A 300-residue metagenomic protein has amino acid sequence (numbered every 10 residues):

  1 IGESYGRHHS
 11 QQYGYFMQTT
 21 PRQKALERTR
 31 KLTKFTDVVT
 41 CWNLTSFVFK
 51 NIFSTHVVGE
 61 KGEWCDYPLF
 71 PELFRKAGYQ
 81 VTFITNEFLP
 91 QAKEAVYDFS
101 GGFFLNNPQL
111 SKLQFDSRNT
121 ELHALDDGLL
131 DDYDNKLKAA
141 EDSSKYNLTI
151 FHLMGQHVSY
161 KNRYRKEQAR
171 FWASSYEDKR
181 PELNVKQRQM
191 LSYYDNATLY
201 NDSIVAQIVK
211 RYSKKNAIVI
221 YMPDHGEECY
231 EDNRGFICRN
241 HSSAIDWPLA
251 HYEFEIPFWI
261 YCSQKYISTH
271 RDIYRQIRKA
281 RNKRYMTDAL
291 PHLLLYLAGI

Functional and structural regions predicted by a protein language model:
S4-D178, E255, M286-T287, H292-I300: Active-site-proximal alpha/beta segments of enzymes that process anionic O-linked groups
H8, Q23, E27, F74 (+11 more regions): Proline/Glycine/Serine-rich low-complexity intrinsically disordered segments that serve as flexible stalks/linkers
G14-T19, A217, M222-H270: Histidine-centered active-site microenvironments of extracellular/periplasmic hydrolases and transferases
T40, A244-L249, H270-T287: Active site of divalent-metal-dependent phosphoester/diester hydrolases
N51, K112-F115, K179-M190, H270-Q276: Short glycine/proline-rich turn/loop motifs
F83-T85, L148-G155, D195-T198, I218-P223 (+1 more regions): Short beta-strand segments
D131-K138, S175-Y221, S243-D246, I260 (+2 more regions): A long, amphipathic alpha-helix that forms part of the scaffold/cap immediately adjacent to metal-dependent active
